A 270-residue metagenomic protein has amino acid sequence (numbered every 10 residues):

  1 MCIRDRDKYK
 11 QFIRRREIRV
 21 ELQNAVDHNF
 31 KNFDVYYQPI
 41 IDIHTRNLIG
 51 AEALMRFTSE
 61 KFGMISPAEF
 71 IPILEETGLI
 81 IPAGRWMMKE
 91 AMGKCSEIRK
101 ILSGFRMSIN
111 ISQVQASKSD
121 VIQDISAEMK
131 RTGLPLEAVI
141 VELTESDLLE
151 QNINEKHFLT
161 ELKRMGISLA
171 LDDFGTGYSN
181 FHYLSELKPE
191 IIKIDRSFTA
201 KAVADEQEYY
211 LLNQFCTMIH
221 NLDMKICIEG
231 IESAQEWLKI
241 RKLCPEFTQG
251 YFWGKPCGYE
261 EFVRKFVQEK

Functional and structural regions predicted by a protein language model:
M1-D5: Conserved small/polar residues in nucleotide/adenosyl-binding loops
D7-K10, R14-I73, N110, L171 (+3 more regions): Active-site core of bacterial EAL-family cyclic-dinucleotide phosphodiesterase domains
K8, G78-L79: Catalytic-site/binding-pocket detector for metal-dependent nucleotidyl cyclases and the c-di-GMP signaling machinery
K10-Q11, E60, S112-S119, A138-N152 (+1 more regions): EAL-family c-di-GMP phosphodiesterase catalytic domain
V20, Q123-S126, N154-F158, E206-N213: Charged helix-capping and loop-helix junction motifs
T45-I49, L79-E155, G230: Catalytic core of bacterial c-di-GMP phosphodiesterases, primarily the EAL and HD-GYP domains, capturing alpha-helical
E69, I73-L74, M87-C95, D124-I125 (+3 more regions): Structural preference for long, well-ordered alpha-helical segments in enzyme cores
C95-R99, M129-K130, K156-R164, N213-H220 (+1 more regions): Surface-exposed amphipathic alpha-helices with a cationic face
